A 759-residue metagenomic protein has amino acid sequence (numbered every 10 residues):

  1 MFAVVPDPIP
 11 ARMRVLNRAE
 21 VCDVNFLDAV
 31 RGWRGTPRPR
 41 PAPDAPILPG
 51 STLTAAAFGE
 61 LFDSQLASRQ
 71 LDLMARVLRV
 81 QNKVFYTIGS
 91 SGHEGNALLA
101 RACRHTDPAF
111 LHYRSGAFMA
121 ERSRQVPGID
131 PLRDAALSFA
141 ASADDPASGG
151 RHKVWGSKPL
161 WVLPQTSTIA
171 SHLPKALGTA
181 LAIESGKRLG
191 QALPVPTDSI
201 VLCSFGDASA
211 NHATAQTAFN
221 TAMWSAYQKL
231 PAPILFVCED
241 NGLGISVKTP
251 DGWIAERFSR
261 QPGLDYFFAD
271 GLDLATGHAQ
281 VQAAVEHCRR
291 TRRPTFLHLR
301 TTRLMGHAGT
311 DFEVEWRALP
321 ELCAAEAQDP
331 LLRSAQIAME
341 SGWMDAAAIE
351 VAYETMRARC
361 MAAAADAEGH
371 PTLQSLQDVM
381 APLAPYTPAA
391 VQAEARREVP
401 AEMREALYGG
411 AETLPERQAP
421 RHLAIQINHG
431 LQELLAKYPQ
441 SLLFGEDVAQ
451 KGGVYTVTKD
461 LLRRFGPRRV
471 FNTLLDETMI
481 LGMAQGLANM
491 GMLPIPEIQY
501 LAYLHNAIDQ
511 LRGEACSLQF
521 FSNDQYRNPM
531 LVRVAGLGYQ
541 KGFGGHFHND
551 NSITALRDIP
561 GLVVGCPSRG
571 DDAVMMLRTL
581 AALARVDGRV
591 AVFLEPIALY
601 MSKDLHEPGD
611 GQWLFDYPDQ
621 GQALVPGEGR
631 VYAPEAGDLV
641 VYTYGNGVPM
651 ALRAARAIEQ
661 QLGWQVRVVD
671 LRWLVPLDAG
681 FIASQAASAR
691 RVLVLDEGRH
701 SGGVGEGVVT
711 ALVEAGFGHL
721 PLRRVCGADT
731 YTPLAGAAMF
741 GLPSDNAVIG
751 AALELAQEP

Functional and structural regions predicted by a protein language model:
M1-N96, A102-C103, L304-F465, L475 (+2 more regions): Conserved acidic/glycine
Q70-L73, V77-I234, G244-G263, H546: Cofactor-binding active-site loop characterized by glycine-rich and histidine/acidic residues
V77-N82, H152-T166, T197-S204, P262-Y266 (+6 more regions): Glycine/charged-rich beta-loop-alpha catalytic/anionic-binding loops adjacent to active sites
E94-A97, W161-L235, G271-H287, A449-Y526 (+1 more regions): Thiamine diphosphate
R104, R122-D145, S167-T168, M492-I495 (+2 more regions): A generic, well-ordered mixed alpha/beta core segment in the N-terminal half of proteins
K229-P371, D460, E477, Y526-N528 (+3 more regions): Thiamine diphosphate
Q540-G588, P608-G609: Internal gly/pro-rich beta-alpha loop/helix module that stabilizes soluble enzyme cofactors or their anionic handles
